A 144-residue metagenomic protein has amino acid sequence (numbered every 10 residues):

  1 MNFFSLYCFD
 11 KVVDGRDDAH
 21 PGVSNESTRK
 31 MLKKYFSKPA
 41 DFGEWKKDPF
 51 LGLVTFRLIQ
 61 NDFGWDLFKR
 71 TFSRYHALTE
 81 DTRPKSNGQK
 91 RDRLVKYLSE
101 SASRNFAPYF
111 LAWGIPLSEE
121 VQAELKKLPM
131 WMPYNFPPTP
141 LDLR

Functional and structural regions predicted by a protein language model:
N2-L32: Zinc-dependent metallopeptidase catalytic helix centered on the HExxH motif and its immediate flanking segment
N2-S5, L53, V95, A107: Extracytoplasmic/secreted envelope proteins and their assembly/folding machinery, especially bacterial periplasmic
S5, F72-Y75, W113-G114: A general structural motif at alpha-helix termini
D10-P21, Q60-R70, S99-L111: Structural helix-adjacent loops and short alpha-helical linkers that scaffold large soluble proteins
K11, G15, R74-L78, L117: A short secondary-structure junction motif
T28-R93, A102: Non-catalytic carbohydrate-binding regions of carbohydrate-active enzymes
N87-R144: Beta/coil-rich, acidic/histidine-enriched accessory regions frequently appended to metallopeptidases
